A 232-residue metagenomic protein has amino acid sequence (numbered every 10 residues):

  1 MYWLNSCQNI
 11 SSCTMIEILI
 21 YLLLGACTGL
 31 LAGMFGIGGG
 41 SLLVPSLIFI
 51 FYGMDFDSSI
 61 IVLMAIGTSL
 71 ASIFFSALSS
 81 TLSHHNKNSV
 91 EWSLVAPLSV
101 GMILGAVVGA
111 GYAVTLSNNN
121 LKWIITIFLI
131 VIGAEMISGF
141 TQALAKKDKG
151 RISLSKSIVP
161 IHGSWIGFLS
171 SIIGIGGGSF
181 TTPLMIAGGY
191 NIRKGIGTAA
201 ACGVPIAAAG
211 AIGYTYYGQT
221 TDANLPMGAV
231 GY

Functional and structural regions predicted by a protein language model:
Y2-F35, L42-L63, S79-L169, I186-K194 (+3 more regions): Juxtamembrane transmembrane-helix boundary motif
L43, F180-T181: Hydrophobic/aromatic end-of-helix segments at the C-terminal termini of transmembrane alpha-helices
S69-I73, A199: Short hydrophobic/aromatic, small-residue-rich stretches within specific transmembrane helices of secondary active
G177-F180, I196: Short glycine/serine/threonine-rich phosphate/pyrophosphate-binding segments that cradle anionic phosphate groups
